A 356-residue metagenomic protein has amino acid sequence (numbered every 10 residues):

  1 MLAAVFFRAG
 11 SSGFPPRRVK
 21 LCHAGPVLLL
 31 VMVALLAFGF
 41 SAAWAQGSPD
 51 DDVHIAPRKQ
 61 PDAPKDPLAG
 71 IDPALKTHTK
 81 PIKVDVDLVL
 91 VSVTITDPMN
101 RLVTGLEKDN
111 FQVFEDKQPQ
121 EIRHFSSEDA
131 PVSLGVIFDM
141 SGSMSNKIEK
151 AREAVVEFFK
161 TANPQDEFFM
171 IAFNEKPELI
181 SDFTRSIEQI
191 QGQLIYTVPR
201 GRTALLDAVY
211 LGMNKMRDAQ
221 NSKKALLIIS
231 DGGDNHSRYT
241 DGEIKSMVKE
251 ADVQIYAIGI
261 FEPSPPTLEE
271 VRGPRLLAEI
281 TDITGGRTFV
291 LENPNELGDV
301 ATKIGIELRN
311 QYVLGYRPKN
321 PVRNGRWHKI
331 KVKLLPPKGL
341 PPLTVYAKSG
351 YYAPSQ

Functional and structural regions predicted by a protein language model:
M1-A24: N-terminal secretory signal peptides that target proteins for export/translocation
A9-S12, G39, Q46: Intrinsically disordered, low-complexity segments
P26-G39: Bacterial N-terminal signal peptides
W44-Q356: Scaffold/interface architecture of coatomer-like assemblies
